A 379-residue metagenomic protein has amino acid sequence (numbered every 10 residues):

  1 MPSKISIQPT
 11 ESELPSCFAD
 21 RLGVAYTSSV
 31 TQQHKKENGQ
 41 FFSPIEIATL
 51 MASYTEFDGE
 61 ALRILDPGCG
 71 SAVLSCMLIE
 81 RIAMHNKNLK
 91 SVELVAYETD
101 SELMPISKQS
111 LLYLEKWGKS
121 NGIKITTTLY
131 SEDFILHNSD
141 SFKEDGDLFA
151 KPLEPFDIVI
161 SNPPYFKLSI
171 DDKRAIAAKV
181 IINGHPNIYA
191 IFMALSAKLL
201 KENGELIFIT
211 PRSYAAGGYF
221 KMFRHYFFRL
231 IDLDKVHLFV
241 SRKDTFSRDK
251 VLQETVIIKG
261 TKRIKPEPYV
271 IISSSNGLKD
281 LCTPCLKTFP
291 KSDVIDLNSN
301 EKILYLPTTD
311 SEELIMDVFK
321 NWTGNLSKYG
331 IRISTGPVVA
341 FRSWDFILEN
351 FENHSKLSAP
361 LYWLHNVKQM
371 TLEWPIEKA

Functional and structural regions predicted by a protein language model:
M1-D58: S-adenosyl-L-methionine
K36-E37, F41-L50, C69-S75, S91 (+4 more regions): Signature of N6-adenine DNA methyltransferases within the class I
T55-G59, I82, L200: Structural motif corresponding to the C-terminal cap of alpha-helices
A61-G70: Conserved class I S-adenosyl-L-methionine
L78: Aromatic pocket-lining residues of Rossmann-like dinucleotide-binding sites
R81-E93: Conserved S-adenosyl-L-methionine
L111-G146: S-adenosyl-L-methionine
E313-A379: Polybasic, glycine- and aromatic-enriched phosphate-binding surface used to engage nucleic acids
